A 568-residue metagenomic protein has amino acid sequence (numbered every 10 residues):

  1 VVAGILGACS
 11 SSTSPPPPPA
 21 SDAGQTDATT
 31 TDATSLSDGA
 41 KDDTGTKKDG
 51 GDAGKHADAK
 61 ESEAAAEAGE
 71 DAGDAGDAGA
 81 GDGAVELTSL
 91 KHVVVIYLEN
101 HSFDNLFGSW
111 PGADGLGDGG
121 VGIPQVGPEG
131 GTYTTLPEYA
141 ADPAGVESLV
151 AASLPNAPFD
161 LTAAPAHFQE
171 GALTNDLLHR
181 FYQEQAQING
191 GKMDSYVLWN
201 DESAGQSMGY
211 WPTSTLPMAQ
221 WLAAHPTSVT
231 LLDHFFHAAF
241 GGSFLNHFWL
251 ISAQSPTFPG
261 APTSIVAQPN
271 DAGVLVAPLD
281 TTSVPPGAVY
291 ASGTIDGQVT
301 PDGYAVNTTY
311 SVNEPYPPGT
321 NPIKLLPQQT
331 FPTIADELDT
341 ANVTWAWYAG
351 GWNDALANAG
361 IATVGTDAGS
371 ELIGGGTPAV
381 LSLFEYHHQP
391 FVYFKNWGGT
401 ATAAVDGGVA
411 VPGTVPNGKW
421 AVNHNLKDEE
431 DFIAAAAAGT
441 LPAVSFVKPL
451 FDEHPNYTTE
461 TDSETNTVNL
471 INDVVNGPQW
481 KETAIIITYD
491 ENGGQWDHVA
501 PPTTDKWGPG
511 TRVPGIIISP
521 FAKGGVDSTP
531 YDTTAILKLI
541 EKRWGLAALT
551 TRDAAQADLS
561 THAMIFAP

Functional and structural regions predicted by a protein language model:
V1-V2: Sec-dependent N-terminal signal peptides
L6-G83: Ser/Thr-rich, Pro/Gly/Ala-heavy low-complexity intrinsically disordered linkers and tails of secreted extracellular
G81-P568: N-terminal pro-sequences and low-complexity stem/linker regions of secreted or lumenal proteins
